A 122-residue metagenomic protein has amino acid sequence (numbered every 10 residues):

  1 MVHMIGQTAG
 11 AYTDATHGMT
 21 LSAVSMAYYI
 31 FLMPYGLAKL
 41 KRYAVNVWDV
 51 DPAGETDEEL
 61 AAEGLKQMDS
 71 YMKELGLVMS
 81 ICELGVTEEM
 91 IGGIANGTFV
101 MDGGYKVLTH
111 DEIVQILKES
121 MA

Functional and structural regions predicted by a protein language model:
M1-Q67: Active-site segments that bind and position negatively charged phosphate/pyrophosphate groups
V47, D51-A122: C-terminal charged capping/lid subdomain of soluble metabolic enzymes
